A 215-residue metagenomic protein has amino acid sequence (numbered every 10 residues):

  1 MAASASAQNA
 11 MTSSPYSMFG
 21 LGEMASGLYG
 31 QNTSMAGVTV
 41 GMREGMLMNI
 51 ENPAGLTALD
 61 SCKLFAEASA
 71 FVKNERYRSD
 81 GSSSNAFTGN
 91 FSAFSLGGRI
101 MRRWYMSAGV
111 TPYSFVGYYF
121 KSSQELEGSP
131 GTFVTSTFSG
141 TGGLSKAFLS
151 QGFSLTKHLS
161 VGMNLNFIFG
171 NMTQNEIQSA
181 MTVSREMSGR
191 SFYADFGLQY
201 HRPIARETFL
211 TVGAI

Functional and structural regions predicted by a protein language model:
A3-A7: Sec/Tat signal peptide C-region and signal peptidase I cleavage site
Q8-I215: Subset of outer-membrane beta-barrel
